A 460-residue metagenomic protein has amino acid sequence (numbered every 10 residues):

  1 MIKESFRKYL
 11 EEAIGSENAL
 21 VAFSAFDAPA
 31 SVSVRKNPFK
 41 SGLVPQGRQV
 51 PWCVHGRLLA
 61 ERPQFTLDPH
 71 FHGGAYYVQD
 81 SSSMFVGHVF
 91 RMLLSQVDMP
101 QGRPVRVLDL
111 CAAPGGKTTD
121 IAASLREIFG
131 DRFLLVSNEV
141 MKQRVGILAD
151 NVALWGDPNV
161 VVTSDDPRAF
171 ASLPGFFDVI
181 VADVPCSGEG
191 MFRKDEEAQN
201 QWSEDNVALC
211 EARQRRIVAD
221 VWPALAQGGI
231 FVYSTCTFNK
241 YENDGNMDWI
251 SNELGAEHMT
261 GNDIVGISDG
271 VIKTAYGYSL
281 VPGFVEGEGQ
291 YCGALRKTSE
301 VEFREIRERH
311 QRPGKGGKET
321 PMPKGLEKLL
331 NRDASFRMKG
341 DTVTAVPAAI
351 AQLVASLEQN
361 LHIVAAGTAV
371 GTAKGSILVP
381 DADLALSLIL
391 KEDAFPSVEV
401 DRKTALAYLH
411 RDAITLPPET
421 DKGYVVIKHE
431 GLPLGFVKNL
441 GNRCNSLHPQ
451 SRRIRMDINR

Functional and structural regions predicted by a protein language model:
M1-S41, E288-Y291, T298-R460: Polybasic, low-complexity RNA-engagement segments
C53-M92, L447-P449: Class I SAM-dependent transferase core
Q101-A113: Conserved class I S-adenosyl-L-methionine
T118-A122: Conserved SAM-dependent methyltransferase scaffold
G130, L225-Q227: Helix-to-beta-strand junctions that scaffold the AdoMet/dcAdoMet cofactor pocket in Class I SAM-dependent enzymes
V140-G175, A182: S-adenosyl-L-methionine
Q143, D178-A219, C236-N243: Mobile active-site "lid"/loop adjacent to the S-adenosyl-L-methionine
I230-T235: Conserved beta-strand signature within the Rossmann-like core of class I S-adenosyl-L-methionine
